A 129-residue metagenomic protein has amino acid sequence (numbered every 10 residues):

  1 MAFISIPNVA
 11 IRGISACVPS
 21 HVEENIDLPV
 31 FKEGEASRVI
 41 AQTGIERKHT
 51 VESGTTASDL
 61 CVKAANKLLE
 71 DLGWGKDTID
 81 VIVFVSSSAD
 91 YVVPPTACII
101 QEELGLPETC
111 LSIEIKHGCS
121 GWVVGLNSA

Functional and structural regions predicted by a protein language model:
M1-V83, E102-L104: Conserved "HGTGT" condensation-loop signature of ketosynthase/thiolase-family condensing enzymes that catalyze
R38-D59, S87-A129: Conserved catalytic cysteine-centered active-site region of acyl-thioester-dependent Claisen-condensing enzymes
